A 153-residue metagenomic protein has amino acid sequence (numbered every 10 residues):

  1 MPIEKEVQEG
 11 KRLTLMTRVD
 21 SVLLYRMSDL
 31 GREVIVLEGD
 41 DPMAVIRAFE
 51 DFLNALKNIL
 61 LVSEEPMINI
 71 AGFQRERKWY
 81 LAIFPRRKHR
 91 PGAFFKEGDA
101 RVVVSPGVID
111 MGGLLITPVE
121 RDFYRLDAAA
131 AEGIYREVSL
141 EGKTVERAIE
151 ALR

Functional and structural regions predicted by a protein language model:
M1-R153: HIT superfamily nucleotide-processing domains
